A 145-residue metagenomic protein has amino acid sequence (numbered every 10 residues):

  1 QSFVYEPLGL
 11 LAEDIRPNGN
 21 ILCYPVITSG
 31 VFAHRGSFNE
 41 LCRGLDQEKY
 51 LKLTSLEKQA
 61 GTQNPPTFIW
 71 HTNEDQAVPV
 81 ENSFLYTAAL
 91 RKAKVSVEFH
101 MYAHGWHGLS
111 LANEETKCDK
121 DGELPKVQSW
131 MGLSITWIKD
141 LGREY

Functional and structural regions predicted by a protein language model:
Q1-R35, L51, L56: Primarily recognizes the serine-hydrolase "nucleophile elbow" in alpha/beta-hydrolase and SGNH/GDSL folds
E6, G44-Q59, N64-P65: Active-site nucleophile elbow and catalytic-triad environment of alpha/beta-hydrolase enzymes
I21-C23, F68-W70, H100: Hydrophobic/aromatic beta-strand patches that form the interior of the parallel beta-sheet core in alpha/beta enzyme
V31-R35, V80, L111-A112: Short, solvent-exposed loop/turn and secondary-structure capping segments
Q63, F68-H71, D75: Short beta-strand/loop motif that positions the catalytic acidic residue of the alpha/beta-hydrolase fold
N73-Q76, H104-W106: Acidic beta-to-alpha connecting loop that harbors the catalytic carboxylate
Q76-L85: Conserved alpha/beta-hydrolase "acid-adjacent" motif
F84-Y145: C-terminal catalytic histidine-bearing segment of alpha/beta-hydrolase fold enzymes
